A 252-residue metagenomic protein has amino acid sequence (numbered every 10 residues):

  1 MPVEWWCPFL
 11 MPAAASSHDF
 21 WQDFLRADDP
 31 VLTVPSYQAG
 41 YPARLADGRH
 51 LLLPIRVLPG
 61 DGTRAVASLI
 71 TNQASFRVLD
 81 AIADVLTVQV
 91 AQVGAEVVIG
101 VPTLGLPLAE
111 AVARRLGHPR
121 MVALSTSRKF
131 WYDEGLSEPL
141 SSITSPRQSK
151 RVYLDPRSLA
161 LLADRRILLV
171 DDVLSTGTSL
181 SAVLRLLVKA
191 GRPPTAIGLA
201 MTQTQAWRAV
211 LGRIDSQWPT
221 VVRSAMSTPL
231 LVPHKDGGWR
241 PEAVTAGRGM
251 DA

Functional and structural regions predicted by a protein language model:
P2, C7, P12-A95: Active-site-facing substrate-recognition patch
P2-S36, S181-A252: PRPP-dependent phosphoribosyltransferase catalytic core
A95-P102: Short glycine-rich phosphate-binding loop at a beta-alpha junction
V97, R166-L168, A196: Structural motif
P102-L108, T176: Gly/Ser/Thr-rich loops at beta-strand to alpha-helix junctions that form or flank small-molecule/cofactor-binding
T103, T126-R128, T202-Q203, S227: Short, ordered loop/turn segments at secondary-structure junctions
P107-L116: Short Gly/Thr/Asp-enriched flexible loops that form oxyanion-binding sites at enzyme active sites
G117-I167, G238-T245: Short, glycine/charge-rich flexible loops or terminal/linker lids adjacent to PRPP-binding catalytic cores
